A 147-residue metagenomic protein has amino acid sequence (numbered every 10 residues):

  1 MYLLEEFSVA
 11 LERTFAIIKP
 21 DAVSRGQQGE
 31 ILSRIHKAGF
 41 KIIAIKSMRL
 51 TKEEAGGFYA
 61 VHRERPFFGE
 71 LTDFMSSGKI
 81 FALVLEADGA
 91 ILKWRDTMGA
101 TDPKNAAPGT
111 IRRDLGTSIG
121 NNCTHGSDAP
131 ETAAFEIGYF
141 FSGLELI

Functional and structural regions predicted by a protein language model:
Y2-I147: Non-catalytic terminal and connector segments of soluble metabolic enzymes
